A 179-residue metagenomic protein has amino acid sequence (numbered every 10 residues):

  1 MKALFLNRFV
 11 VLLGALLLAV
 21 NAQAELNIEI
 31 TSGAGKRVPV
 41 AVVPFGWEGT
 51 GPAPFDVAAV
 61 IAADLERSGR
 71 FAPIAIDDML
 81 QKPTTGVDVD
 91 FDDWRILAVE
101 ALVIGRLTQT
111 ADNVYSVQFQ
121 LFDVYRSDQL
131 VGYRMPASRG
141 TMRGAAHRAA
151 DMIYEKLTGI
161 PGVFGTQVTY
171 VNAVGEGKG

Functional and structural regions predicted by a protein language model:
M1-V11: Bacterial N-terminal signal peptides that target proteins for export
V10-A19: Bacterial N-terminal signal peptides
V20-A24: Sec/Tat signal peptide C-region and signal peptidase I cleavage site
L26, T85-M152: Amphipathic beta-strand/beta-sheet edge segments enriched in Tyr/Trp
N27-D92, V103-T108: Short beta-strand->alpha-helix linker/helix-N-cap micro-motif that forms a surface specificity/interaction loop
I104, V168-N172: Residue position within the beta-strands of beta-propeller blades
Q109-A111, V174-K178: Short glycine/acidic-enriched loop and turn motifs that connect beta-strands
D151-F164: Structural signature of eukaryotic scaffold interfaces centered on beta-propeller domains
